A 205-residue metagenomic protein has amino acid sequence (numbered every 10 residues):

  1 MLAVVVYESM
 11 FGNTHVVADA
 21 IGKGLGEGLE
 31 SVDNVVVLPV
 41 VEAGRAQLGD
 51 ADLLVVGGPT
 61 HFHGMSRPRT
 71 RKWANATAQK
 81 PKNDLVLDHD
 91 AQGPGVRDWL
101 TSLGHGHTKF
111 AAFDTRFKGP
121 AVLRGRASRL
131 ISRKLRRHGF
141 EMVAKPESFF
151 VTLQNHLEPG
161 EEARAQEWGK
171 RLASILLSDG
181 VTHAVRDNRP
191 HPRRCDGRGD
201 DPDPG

Functional and structural regions predicted by a protein language model:
M1-L2, N34, K109, E141: Residues at the starts of beta-strands that form the adenosine-phosphate
M1-L29: N-terminal beta1-alpha1 ligand-phosphate binding loop
F11-G12, R116-V122, F150-L153: Short histidine/acidic/glycine/proline-rich micro-motifs that form metal- and phosphate-coordinating active-site loops
D19, K23-E27, R133, R137 (+1 more regions): Short, well-ordered alpha-helices that flank and scaffold nucleotide-derived cofactor binding pockets
G28-G44: A short beta-strand-loop structural module common to alpha/beta enzyme folds
V40-H138: Helix-loop-strand module that forms the ligand-binding subsite of alpha/beta enzymes
R136-G205: Glycine-rich phosphate/pyrophosphate-binding loop and the adjoining helix
